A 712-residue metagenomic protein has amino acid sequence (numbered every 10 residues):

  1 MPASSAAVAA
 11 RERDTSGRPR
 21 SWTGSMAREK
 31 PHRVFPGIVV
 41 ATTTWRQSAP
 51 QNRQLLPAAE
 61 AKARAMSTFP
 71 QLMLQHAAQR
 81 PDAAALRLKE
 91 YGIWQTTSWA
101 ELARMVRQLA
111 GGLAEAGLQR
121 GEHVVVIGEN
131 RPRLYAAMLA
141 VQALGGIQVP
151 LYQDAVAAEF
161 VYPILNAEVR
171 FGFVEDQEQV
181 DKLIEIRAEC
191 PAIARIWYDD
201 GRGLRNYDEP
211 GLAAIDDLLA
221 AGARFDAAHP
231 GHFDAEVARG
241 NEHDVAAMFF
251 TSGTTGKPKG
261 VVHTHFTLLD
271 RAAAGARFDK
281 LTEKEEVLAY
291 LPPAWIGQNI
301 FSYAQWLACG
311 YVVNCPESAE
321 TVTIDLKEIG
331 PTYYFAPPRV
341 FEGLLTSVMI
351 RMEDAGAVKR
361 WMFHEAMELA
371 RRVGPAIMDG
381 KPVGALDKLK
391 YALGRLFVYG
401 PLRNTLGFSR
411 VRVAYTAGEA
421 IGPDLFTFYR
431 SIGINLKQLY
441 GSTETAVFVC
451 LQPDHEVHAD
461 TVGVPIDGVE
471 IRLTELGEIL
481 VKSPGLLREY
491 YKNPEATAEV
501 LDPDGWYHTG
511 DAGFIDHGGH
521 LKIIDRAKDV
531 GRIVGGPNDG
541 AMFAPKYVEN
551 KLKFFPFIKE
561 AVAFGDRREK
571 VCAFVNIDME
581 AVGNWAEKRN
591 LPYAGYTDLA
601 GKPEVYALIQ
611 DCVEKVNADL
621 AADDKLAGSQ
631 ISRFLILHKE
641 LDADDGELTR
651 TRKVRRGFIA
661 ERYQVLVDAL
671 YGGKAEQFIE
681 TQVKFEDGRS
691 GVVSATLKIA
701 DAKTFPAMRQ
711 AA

Functional and structural regions predicted by a protein language model:
A61, A65, L86-R131, Y135-L139 (+3 more regions): Conserved AMP-binding/adenylate-forming core of the ANL superfamily
P81-A84, Y198, A213-D216, A220-F250 (+2 more regions): Conserved pre-ATP/AMP-binding loop-to-beta segment of ANL
T96-A100, A238, A246-A272: Conserved AMP-binding A3 loop
G111, E115-A116, A143-A221: Structural core segment of the AMP-binding/adenylate-forming
A155-I186, L269-L288, A319-Y333, T405: Conserved ATP-dependent adenylate/AMP-binding module captured primarily in the ANL superfamily
L269-E286, P293-Y399, R410: Conserved AMP-binding/adenylation subdomain of ANL enzymes
P465-I533: Conserved ATP-binding/catalytic segment of the ANL
E560-V562, E569, W585, Q610 (+1 more regions): Conserved C-terminal "lid"/linker of ANL adenylate-forming enzymes
